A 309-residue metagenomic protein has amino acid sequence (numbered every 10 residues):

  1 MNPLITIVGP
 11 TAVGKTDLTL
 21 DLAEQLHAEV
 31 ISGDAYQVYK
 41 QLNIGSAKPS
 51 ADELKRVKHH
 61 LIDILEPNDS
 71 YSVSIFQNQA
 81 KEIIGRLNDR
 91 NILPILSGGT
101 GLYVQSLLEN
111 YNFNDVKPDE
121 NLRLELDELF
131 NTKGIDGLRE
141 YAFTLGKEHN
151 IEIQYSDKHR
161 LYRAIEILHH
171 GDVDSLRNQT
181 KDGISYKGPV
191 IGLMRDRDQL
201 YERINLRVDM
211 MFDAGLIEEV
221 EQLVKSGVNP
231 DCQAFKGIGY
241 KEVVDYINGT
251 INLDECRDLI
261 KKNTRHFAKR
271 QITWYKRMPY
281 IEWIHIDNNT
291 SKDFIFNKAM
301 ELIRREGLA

Functional and structural regions predicted by a protein language model:
M1-A309: Phosphate/pyrophosphate-binding catalytic cores of soluble transferases and nucleic-acid-acting enzymes
